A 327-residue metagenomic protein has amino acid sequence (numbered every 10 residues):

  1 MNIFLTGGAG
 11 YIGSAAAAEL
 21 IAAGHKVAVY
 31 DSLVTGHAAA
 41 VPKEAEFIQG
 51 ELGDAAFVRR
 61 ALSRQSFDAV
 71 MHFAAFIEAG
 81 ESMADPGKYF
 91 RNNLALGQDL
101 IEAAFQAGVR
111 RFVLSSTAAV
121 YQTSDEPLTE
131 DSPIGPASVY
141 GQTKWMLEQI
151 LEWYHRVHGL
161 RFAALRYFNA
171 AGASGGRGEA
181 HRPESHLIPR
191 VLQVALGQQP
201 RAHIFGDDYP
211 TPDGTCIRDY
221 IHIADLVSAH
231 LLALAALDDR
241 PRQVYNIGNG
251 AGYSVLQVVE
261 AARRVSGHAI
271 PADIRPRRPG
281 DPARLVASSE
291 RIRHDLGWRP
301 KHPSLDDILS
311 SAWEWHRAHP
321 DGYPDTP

Functional and structural regions predicted by a protein language model:
M1-R166, A170: N-terminal Rossmann-like NAD(P)+-binding domain of SDR-like oxidoreductases, especially those catalyzing
A39-V41, D125-P127, G175-E179, C216-I217 (+1 more regions): Short aromatic-enriched loop/helix-cap "lid" or pocket-rim segments at secondary-structure transitions that line
A79-M83, A173-G178, P212-G214: A short acidic, helix-capping loop that chelates divalent metal ions and anchors anionic groups
F90, A137-W145, H181-P189, D219-Y220 (+1 more regions): Short-chain dehydrogenase/reductase
S174-E184, V191-V194: Hydrophobic, Gly/Ser/Ala-rich alpha-helical and linker tracts in large acyl-processing enzymes of secondary/lipid
R190, L196-P327: C-terminal substrate-binding subdomain of Rossmann-fold SDR/epimerase-dehydratase oxidoreductases
